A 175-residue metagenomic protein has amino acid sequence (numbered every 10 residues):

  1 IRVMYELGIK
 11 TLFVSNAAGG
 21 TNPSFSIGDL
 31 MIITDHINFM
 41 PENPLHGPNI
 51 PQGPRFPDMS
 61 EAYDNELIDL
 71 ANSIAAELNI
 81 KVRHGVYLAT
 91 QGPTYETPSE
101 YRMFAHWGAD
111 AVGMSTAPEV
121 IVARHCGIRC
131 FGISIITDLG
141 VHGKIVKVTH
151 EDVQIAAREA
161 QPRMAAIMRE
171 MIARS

Functional and structural regions predicted by a protein language model:
I1-M59: Metabolite-binding pocket within alpha/beta catalytic cores that recognizes anionic/polar moieties
V3-T11, S24, A105-W107, I121-R129: Alpha-helix C-terminal capping segments
L12-N16, I32, V82-L88, V112-M114 (+1 more regions): General beta-strand structural signal in soluble alpha/beta enzymes
E66, L70-I80, R163-R174: Generic non-transmembrane alpha-helical segments
S73-D110, S175: Active-site/ligand-binding-proximal alpha/beta "capping" segment
M114-D152: Zn-dependent metallopeptidase/amidohydrolase metal-coordination segment
V141-S175: His/Asp/Glu-rich mid-to-C-terminal helical/loop segments that flank catalytic regions of hydrolases
